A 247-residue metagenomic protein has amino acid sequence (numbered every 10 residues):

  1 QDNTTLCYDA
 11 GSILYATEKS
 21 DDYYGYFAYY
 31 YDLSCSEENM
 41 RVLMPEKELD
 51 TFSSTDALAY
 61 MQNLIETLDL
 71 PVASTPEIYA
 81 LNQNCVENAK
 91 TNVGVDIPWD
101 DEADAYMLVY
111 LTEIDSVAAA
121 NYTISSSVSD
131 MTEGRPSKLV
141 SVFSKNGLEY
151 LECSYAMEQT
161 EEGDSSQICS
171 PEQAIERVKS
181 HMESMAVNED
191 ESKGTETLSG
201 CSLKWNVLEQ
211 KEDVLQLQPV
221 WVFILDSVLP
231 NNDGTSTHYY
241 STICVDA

Functional and structural regions predicted by a protein language model:
Q1-M131: Preferential activation on post-signal-peptide N-terminal prodomains/segments of secreted or lumenal proteins
C7, M107-V109, T123, K138-V140 (+3 more regions): Ser/Thr- (and often Asn-) enriched beta-sheet segments in non-cytosolic proteins
L14-C35, A119-C153, P230-A247: A short, surface-exposed beta-strand/turn
L49-F52, L217-Q218, T237-S241: Glycine-rich, flexible loop segments associated with nucleotide phosphate handling
L111-E113, S144, D226: Structured loops at beta-to-helix junctions and adjacent beta-edge loops in soluble globular domains
S129-Q218: Charged, low-complexity helical/coil segments in non-catalytic cytosolic or luminal regions
T195, S199-E209, L225-A247: Zymogen propeptides/activation segments of proteases
W221-F223: Conserved histidines in hydrophobic membrane contexts and catalytic metal-binding motifs
